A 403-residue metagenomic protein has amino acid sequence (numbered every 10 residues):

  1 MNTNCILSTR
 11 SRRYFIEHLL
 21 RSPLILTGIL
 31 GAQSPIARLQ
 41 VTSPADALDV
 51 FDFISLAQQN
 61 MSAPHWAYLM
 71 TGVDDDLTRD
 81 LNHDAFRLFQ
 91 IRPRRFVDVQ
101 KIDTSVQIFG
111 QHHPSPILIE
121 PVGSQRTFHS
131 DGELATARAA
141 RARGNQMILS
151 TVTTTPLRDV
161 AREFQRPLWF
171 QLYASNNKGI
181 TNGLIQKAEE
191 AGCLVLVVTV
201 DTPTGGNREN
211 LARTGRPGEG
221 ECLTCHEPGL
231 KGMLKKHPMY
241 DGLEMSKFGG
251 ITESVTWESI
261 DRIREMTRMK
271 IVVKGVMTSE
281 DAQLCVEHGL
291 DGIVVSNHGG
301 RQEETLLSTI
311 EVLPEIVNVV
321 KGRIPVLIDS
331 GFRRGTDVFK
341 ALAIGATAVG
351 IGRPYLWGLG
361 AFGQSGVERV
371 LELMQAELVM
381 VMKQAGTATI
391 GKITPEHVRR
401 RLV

Functional and structural regions predicted by a protein language model:
N2-L26: N-terminal secretory signal peptides and thylakoid transit peptides that target proteins across membranes
L39-H113, R208, G215-V255, G391-I393 (+1 more regions): An N-cap/entry alpha-helix motif that binds or orients negatively charged groups
S62, I119, A140, V198 (+5 more regions): Conserved, mostly hydrophobic/aromatic
H113-V152: Glycine-rich active-site/cofactor-binding loop and its immediate structural neighborhood
L157-Q165, V286: Acidic (Asp/Glu)-rich catalytic clusters
G183-I328, I344-T347, I351-R353: Alpha/beta enzyme core
N297, R301, L356-V367: Short beta-alpha connecting loops at secondary-structure transitions that line or flank enzyme active sites
T309-E315, G360-L378: C-terminal helical cap(s) of enzyme catalytic domains, especially alpha/beta-barrels
